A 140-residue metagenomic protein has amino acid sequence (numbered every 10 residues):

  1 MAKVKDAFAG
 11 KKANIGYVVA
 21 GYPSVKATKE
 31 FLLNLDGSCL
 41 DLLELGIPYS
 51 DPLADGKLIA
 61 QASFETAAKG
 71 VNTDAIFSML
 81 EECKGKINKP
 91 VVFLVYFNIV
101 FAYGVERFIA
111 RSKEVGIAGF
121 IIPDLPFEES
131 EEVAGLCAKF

Functional and structural regions predicted by a protein language model:
M1-A7, S50-Q61, V71-E81, V100-R107 (+1 more regions): Active-site-adjacent beta->alpha loops and helix N-cap segments on the catalytic face of soluble alpha/beta enzymes
M1-V18, K84: N-terminal amphipathic alpha-helix/helix-capping segment at the start of soluble metabolic enzymes
G10-I15, K86-Y96, C137-F140: Short beta-strand/loop segments at the ligand-binding rim of alpha/beta enzyme cores
N14-E30, V92-G104: Active-site mouth loops of central-metabolism enzymes
I15, D41-E44, V92, I121: Conserved beta-strand positions in the central sheet of alpha/beta enzyme cores
G16, L35, L43-G46, S112: Conserved, mostly hydrophobic/aromatic
N34-L35, C83, S112, C137: Generic structural signal for hydrophobic
